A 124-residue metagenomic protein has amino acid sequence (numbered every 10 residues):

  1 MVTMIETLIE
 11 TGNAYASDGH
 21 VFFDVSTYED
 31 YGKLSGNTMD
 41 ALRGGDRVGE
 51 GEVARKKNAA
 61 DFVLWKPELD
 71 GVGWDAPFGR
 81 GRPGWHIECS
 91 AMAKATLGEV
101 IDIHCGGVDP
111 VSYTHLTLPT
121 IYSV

Functional and structural regions predicted by a protein language model:
M1-P119: NTP-dependent nucleotidyl-transfer catalytic core
